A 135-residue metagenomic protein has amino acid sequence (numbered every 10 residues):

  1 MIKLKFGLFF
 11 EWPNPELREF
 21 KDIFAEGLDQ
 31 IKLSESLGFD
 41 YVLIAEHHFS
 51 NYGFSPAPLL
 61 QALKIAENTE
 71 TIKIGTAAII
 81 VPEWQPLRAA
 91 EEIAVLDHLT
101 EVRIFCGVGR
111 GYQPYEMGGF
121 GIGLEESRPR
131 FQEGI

Functional and structural regions predicted by a protein language model:
M1-I74: N-terminal beta1-alpha1-beta2 module of alpha/beta enzyme domains
I2-F20, E83-I135: Flexible, glycine-rich active-site loops centered on histidine and acidic residues that chelate a metal or position
G27-Q30, A62, A77, E92 (+2 more regions): Short, flexible coil/linker segments at or flanking structured domains
A45, A77, G107-G109: Structural motif
H48, I79, G111-Q113: Catalytic metal-binding/acid-base residues of hydrolase active sites
F54-P58, P82, A89: Generic structural signal for well-ordered secondary structure
T69-T71, T76, T100, E126: Residue-identity detector for threonine
T76-W84: Active-site nucleophile and cofactor-binding loops and adjacent substrate-binding regions of central metabolic enzymes
